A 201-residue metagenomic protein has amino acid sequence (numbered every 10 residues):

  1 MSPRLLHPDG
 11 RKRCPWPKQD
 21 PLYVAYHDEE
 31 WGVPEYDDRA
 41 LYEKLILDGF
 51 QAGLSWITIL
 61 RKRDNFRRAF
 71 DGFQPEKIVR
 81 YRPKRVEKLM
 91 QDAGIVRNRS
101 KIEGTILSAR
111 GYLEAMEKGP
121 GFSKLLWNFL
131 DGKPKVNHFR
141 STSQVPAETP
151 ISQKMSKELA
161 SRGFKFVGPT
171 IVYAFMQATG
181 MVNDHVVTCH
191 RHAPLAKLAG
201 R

Functional and structural regions predicted by a protein language model:
M1-R201: HhH-family (HhH-GPD) DNA N-glycosylase catalytic core used in base-excision repair
